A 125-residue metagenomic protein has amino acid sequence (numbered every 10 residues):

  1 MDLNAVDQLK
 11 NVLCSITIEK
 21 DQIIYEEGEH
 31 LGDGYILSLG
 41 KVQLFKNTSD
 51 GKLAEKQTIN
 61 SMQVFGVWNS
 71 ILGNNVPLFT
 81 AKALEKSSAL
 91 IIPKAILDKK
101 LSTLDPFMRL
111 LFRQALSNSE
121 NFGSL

Functional and structural regions predicted by a protein language model:
M1-F45: Regulatory nucleotide-sensing modules
Q22, T48, I96: A broadly conserved detector of short glycine/acidic/proline-rich loop/turn motifs that flank catalytic sites and bind
I24-Y25, K99-L101, N121-L125: Short helix-to-loop capping/linker segments positioned immediately adjacent to catalytic or ligand/cofactor-binding
H30, L39-N74: N-terminal regulatory/effector-sensing and dimerization cores that precede helix-turn-helix DNA-binding domains
L44, S119-F122: Hydrophobic recognition helices of helix-based DNA-binding modules
Q57-L116: Cyclic-nucleotide recognition modules
